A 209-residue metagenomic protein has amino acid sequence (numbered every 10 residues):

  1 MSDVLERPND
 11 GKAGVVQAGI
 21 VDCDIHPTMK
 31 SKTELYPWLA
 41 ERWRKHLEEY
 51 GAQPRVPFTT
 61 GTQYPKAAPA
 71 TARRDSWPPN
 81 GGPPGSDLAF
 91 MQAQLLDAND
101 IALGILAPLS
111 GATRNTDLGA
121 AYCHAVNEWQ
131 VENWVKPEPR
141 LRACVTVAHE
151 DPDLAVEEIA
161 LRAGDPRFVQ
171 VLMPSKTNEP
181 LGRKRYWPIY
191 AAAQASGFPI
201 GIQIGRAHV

Functional and structural regions predicted by a protein language model:
M1-R206: Helix-coil boundary/capping segments in enzymes
